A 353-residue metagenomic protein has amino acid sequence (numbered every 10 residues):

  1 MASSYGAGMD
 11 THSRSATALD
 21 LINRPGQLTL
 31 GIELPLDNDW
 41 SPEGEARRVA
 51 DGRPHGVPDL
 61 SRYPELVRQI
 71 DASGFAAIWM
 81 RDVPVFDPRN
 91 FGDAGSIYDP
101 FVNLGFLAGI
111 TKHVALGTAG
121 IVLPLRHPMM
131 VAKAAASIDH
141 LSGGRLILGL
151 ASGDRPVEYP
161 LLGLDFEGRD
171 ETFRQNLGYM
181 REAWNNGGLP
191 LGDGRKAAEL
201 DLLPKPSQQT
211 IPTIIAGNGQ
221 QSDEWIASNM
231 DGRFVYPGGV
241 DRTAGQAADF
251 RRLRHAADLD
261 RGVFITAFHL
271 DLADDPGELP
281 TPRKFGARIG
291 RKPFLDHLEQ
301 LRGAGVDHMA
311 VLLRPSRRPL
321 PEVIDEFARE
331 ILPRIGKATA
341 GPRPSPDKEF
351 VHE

Functional and structural regions predicted by a protein language model:
A2-I110, I211, R314-R317, E326 (+2 more regions): N-terminal beta1-alpha1-beta2 module of alpha/beta enzyme domains
G6, D10-L28, N90-F91, H127-N229 (+2 more regions): Internal, glycine-rich beta/alpha segment that forms the wall or movable "lid" of small-molecule/cofactor binding
A18-P54, R155-E158, L191-T210, G262-F285: N-terminal small/glycine-rich loop or linker at the start of catalytic domains across soluble metabolic enzymes
L28-L34, I78-M80, L116-T118, L146-L150 (+4 more regions): Hydrophobic faces of well-ordered beta-strands that scaffold small-molecule active sites in alpha/beta enzyme cores
V57-I70, A134, I215-W225, I289-L301: Short, acidic/polar
I70, D82, L107, I138 (+6 more regions): Conserved, mostly hydrophobic/aromatic
A72-F75, G143, M230-D231, V306: A structural motif
N176-M180, T243-L253, R318-G341: C-terminal helical cap(s) of enzyme catalytic domains, especially alpha/beta-barrels
